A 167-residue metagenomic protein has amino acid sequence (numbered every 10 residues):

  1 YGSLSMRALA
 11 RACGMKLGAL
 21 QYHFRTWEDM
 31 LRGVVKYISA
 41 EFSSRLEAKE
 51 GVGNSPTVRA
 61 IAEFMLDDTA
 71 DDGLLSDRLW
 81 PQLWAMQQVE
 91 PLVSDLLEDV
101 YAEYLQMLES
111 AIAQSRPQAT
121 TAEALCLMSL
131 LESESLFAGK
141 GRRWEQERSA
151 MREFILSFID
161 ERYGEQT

Functional and structural regions predicted by a protein language model:
Y1, T26, D71-L75, V89-V93 (+2 more regions): Alpha-helical structural elements of signaling/regulatory helical domains
Y1-D29, G33: Helix-turn-helix
M6, L31, V58, A62 (+2 more regions): A general structural signal for well-ordered alpha-helical segments in protein cores
A12, R25, D29-V52, P56 (+3 more regions): Alpha-helical structural segments
S43, D71-P81, Q88-S115, L125 (+1 more regions): Amphipathic alpha-helical packing segments from all-alpha helical-bundle domains
R45, Q87, E134-A138: Membrane-embedded alpha-helical segments of multi-pass transporters/permeases
F64-M65, W80-W84, L127-E134: Short alpha-helical scaffolding segments that buttress acidic/His motifs in well-ordered protein cores
S94-E98, A113-T167: Hydrophobic/aromatic-rich alpha-helical bundle segments in the mid-to-C-terminal region
